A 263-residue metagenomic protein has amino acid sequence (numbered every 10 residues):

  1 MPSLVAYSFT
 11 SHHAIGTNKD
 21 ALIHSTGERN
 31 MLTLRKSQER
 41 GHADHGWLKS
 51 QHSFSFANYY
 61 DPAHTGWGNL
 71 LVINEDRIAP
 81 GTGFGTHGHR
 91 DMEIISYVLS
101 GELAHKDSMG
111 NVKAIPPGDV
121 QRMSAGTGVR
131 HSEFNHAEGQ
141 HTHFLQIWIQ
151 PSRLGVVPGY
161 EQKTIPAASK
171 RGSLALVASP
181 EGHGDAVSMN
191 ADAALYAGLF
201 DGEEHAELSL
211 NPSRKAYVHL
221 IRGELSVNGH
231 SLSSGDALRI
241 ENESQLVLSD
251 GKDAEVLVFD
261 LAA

Functional and structural regions predicted by a protein language model:
P2-A263: Jelly-roll (double-stranded beta-helix
